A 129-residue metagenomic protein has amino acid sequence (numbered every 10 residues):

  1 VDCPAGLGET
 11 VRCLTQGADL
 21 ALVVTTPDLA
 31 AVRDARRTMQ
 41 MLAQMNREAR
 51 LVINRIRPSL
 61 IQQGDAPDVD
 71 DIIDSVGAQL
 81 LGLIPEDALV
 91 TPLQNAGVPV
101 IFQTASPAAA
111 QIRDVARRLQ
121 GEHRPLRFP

Functional and structural regions predicted by a protein language model:
V1-C3: Cytosolic-facing regulatory segments adjacent to core modules
A5-L7, E86-D87: Short glycine-enriched loops at secondary-structure junctions
L7, L29-A31, P58-L60: Short, small-residue-enriched loops and turns at beta-alpha junctions that line or gate enzyme active sites
G8-L29: Inter-motif core of Ras-like GTPase G domains
T10, D34, G64-D68: Residues at alpha-helix caps and immediate loop-helix transition turns in enzyme cores, especially N- and C-cap
C13-L14, M41, I72: Hydrophobic/aromatic ligand-binding patch that stacks against planar heteroaromatic rings of cofactors or nucleotides
A35-Q44: Active-site-proximal loop->helix
Q44-P129: C-terminal lobe/tail of nucleotide-utilizing enzymes
